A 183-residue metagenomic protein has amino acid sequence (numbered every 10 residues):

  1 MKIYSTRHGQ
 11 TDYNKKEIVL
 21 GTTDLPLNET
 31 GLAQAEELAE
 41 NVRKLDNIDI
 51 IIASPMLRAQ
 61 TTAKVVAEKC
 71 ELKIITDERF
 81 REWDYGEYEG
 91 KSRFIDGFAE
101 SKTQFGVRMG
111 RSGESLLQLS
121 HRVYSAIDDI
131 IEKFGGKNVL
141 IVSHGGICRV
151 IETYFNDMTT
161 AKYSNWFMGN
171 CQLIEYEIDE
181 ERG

Functional and structural regions predicted by a protein language model:
M1-Y4, I50: Extreme N-terminal starter segment of soluble prokaryotic enzymes
S5, T76-E78, E175: Structural signal for conserved beta-strand scaffold positions within catalytic alpha/beta enzyme cores
S5-T11, V142-I147: Histidine-centered catalytic micro-motifs
Q10-K73, E114: Active-site-proximal alpha-helix that buttresses catalytic centers in soluble enzyme cores
I18-G21, V65-E68, E89-S92, Y154-M158: Short, glycine/charged-enriched secondary-structure capping and boundary segments
A53-S54, H121, V142-S143: Short beta-strand scaffold positions
Q60, Y124-R182: Active-site-adjacent alpha-helix immediately C-terminal to a catalytic or transition-state-stabilizing loop
E68-Y124: Phosphate-handling substructures
